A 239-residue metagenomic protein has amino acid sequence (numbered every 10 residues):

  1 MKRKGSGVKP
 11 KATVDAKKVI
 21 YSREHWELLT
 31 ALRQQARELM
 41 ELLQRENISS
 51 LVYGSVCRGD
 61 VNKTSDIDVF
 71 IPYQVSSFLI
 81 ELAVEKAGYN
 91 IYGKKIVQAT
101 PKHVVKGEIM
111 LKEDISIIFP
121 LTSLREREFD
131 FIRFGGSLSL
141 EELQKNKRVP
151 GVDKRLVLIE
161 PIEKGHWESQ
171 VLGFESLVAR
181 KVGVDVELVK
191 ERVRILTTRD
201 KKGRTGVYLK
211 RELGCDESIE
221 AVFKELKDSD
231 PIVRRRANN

Functional and structural regions predicted by a protein language model:
K2-S49, C57-K63, Y73-N239: Catalytic core of pol beta-like nucleotidyltransferases
D66: Charged, often glycine-rich, active-site loop that binds/positions anionic groups
